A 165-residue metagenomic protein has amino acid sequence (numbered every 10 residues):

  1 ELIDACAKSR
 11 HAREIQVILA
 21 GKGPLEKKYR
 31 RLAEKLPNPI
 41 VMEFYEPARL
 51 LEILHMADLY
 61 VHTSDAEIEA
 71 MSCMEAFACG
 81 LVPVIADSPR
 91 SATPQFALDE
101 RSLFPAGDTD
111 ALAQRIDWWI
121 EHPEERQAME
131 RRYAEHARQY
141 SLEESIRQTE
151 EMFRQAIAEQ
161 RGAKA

Functional and structural regions predicted by a protein language model:
K27-Y45: Nucleotide-activated donor-binding/catalytic signature segment of Leloir-type glycosyltransferases, i.e., the conserved
F44-Y45, E52-A57: Short alpha-helical donor nucleotide-sugar binding micro-motif in glycosyltransferases
L51, E69, M74-A78, A92-P94: Short alpha-helical segment that forms part of, or immediately flanks, the ligand-binding pocket in carbohydrate-active
D65: Aromatic "clamp/platform" in nucleotide-sugar-dependent glycosyltransferases that forms part of the donor/acceptor
V82-D87: Short hydrophobic beta-strand element within catalytic cores of glycosyltransferases and related nucleotide-activated
L98-T109, W118-P123: Conserved acidic donor-binding segment of nucleotide-sugar-dependent glycosyltransferases
P123-A158: A charged, aromatic-enriched C-terminal amphipathic alpha-helix characteristic of glycosyltransferases across folds
